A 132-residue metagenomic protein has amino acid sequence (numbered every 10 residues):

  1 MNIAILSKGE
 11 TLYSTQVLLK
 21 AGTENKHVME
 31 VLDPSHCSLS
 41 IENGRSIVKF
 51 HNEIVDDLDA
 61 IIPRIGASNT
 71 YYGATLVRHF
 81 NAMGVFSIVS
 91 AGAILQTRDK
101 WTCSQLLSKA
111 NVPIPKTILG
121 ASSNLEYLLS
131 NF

Functional and structural regions predicted by a protein language model:
M1-K8, T15-K20, M29, S40 (+3 more regions): Active-site nucleotide/adenylate-binding loops and adjacent lid/helix of ATP-dependent enzymes
E10-T11, S68: Short, solvent-exposed loop/turn segments at secondary-structure junctions
Y13, S46-I47, Y71-G73, C103: Residue-level detector of functional hotspots within protein domains
N25-K26, V31: N-terminal ordered "arm"
S35-D57, A67-Y71: Glycine-rich, highly charged phosphate/nucleotide-binding loops
I62-P63: Redox-cofactor binding/interface segments in oxidoreductases and associated redox assembly factors
T70-F80: Extended catalytic core of nucleotide-activated donor transferases of GT-like folds
